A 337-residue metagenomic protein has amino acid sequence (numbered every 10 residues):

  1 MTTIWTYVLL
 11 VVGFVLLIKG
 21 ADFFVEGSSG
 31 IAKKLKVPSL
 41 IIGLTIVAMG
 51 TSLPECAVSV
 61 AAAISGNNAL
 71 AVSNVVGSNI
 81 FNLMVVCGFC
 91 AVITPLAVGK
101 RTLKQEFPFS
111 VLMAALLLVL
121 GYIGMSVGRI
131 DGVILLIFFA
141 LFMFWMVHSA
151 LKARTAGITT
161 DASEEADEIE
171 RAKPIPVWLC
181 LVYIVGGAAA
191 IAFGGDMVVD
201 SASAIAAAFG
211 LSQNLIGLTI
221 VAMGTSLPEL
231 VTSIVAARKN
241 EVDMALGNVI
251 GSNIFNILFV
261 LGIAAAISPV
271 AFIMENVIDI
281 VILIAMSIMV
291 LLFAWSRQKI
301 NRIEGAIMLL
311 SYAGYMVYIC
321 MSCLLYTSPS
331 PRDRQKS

Functional and structural regions predicted by a protein language model:
M1-S39, D161-A222, N240, G314: Selected transmembrane alpha-helices and immediately adjacent juxtamembrane segments of polytopic inner-membrane
T6, G13, K36, I41-T45 (+15 more regions): Hydrophobic alpha-helical transmembrane segments of integral membrane proteins, especially multi-pass transporters
F14, V58-D167, E241-L325: Multi-pass ion-transport membrane proteins
I18, D22, A48-T51, F139-F142 (+3 more regions): Alpha-helical transmembrane segments of multi-pass membrane proteins
S28, L53, A115, A202 (+3 more regions): Short amphipathic alpha-helical/adjacent loop interface patches that line ligand and macromolecule-binding sites
A32, L44-V47, C56-S65, S73-V75 (+5 more regions): Generic transmembrane alpha-helix signature in multi-pass membrane proteins, especially transporters/channels
Y326-Q335: Conserved small/polar residues in nucleotide/adenosyl-binding loops
